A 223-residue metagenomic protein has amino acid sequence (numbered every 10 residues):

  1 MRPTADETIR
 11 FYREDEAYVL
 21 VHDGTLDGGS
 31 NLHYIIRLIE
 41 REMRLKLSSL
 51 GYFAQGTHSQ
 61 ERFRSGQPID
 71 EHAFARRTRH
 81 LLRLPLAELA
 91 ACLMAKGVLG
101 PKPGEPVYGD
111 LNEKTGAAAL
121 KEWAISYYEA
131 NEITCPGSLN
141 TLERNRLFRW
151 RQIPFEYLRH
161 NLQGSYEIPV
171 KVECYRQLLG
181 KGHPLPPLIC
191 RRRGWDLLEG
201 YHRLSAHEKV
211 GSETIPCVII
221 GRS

Functional and structural regions predicted by a protein language model:
M1-E14, Y18, G28-Y34: Short N-terminal "domain-start" leader segments that mark the transition from disordered tails or signal peptides into
L20-H22: Short linear proline/tyrosine/threonine-rich motifs used for host-factor recruitment and membrane trafficking/assembly
L32-L47: Ampiphathic alpha-helical segments that act as solvent-exposed interaction surfaces
M43-L47, G51-Q60, R64-R149, L162: An acidic, glycine-rich, mixed-charge low-complexity segment common to nucleic-acid enzymes
G66, R222-S223: Amphipathic, charge-rich alpha-helical segments that serve as recognition/docking helices
D70-K96, R144-L198, E208: Short alpha-helix boundary/capping and kink motifs at helix termini
Y201-T214: Short active-site loop/helix that positions an aromatic residue
I215-I219: Short hydrophobic/aromatic-enriched beta-strand-loop microsegments
